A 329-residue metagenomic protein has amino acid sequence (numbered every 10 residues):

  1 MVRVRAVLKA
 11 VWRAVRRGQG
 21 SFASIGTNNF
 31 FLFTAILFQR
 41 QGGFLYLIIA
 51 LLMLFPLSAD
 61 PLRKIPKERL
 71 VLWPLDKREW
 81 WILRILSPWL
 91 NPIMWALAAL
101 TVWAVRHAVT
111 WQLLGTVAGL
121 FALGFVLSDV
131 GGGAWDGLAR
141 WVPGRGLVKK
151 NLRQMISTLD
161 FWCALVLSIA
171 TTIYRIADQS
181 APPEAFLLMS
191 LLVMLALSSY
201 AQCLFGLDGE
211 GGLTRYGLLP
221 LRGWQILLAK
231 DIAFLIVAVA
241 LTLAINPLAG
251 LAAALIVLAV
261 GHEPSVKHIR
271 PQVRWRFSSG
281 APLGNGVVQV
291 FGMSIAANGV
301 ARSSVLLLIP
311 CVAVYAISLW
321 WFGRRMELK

Functional and structural regions predicted by a protein language model:
M1-V71, D76-T214, G223-K329: Hydrophobic alpha-helical transmembrane segments of membrane proteins
